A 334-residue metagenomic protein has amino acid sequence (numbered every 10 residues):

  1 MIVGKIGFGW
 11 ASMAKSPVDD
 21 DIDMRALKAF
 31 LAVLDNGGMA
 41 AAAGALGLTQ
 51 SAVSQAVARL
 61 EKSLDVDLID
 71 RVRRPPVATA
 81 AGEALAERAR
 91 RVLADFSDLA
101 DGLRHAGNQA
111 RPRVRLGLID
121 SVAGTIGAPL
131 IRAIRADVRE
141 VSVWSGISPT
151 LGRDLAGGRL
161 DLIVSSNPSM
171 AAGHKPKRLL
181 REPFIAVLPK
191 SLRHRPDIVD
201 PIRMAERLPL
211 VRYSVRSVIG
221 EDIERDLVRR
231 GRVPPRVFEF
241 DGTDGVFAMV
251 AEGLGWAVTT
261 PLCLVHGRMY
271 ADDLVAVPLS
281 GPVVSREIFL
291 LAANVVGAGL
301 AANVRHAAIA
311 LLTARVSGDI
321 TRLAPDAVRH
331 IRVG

Functional and structural regions predicted by a protein language model:
M1-D20, A136, P261-D273, G281-G334: C-terminal effector-binding regulatory domain of bacterial HTH transcription factors
L31-T49: Short helix-boundary/capping micro-motifs
E61-A80: A short LG(V/I)-centered, amphipathic sequence patch enriched for acidic residue(s) preceding the LG motif
S63-L64, L85-G107: Alpha-helical linker/hinge and terminal dimerization helices associated with HTH transcriptional regulators
R111-A171, P325: Central regulatory/effector-binding core of bacterial HTH transcription factors
T150, R159, S166, R216-V277 (+1 more regions): Hydrophobic hinge/microswitch elements
G173-V211: Flexible hinge/capping segments at coil-to-helix
H194-P196, P209-G231, A298-I309, T313-A324: Secondary-structure junction motif
